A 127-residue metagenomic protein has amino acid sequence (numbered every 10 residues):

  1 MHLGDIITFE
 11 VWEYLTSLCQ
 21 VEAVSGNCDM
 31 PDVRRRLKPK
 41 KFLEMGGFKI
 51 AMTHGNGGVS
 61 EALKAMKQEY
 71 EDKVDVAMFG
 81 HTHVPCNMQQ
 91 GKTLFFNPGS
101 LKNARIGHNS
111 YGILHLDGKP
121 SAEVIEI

Functional and structural regions predicted by a protein language model:
M1-D5, E22-N27, M52-H54, D75-H81 (+1 more regions): Active-site neighborhood of phospho(di)ester-bond hydrolases with catalytic His/Asp-centered motifs
M1-M45: Core catalytic region of metal-dependent phosphoesterases/phosphodiesterases, especially metallo-beta-lactamase-like
I7-V11, C28-R34, G57-A62, M78-Q89 (+1 more regions): Active-site environment of divalent metal-dependent phosphoester hydrolases
V21, I50, A122: Hydrophobic anchor at the start of a short beta-strand that flanks the dinucleotide cofactor-binding loop
D32-F48, L63-E69, K92, N97 (+1 more regions): Ligand-binding grooves and catalytic loops that recognize ribose/phosphate and carbohydrate rings, and esterified lipid
K40-K41, P85-C86, G112: Residue-level detector of beta-strand structural context in well-folded domains
M45-G46, D72-V74, Q89, F96-I127: Binuclear metal-dependent phosphoesterase catalytic core
G47-F79: Mid-chain, well-packed structural core segment of small domains
